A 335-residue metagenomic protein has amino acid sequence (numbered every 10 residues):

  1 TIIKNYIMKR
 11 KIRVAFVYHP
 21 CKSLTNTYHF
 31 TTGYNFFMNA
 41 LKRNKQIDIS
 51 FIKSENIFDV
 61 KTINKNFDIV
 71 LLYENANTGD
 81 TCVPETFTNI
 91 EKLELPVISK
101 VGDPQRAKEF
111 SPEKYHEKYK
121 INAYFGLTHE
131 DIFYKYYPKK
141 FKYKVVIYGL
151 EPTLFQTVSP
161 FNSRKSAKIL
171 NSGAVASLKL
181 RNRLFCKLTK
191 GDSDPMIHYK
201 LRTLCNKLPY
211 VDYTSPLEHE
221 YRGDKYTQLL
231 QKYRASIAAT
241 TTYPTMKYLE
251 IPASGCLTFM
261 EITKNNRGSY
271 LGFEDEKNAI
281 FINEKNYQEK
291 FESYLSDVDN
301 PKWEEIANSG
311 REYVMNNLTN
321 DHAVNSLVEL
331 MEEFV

Functional and structural regions predicted by a protein language model:
T1-I7: Short, Lys/Arg-enriched N-terminal segments with co-localized hydrophobic residues within the first ~10-30 amino acids
K9-F67, L72-N89, P96-A253, L257-L271 (+2 more regions): Nucleotide-sugar donor-binding catalytic core of glycosyltransferases
I63, L229, K290-Y294, L330: CheY-like receiver
Y248, S254-C256, I282-N283, W303 (+1 more regions): Active-site/pore-lining binding-face segments in mid-to-C-terminal subdomains
D275-I282: A short acidic/histidine/glycine-rich donor-binding loop in glycosyltransferase catalytic cores
N283-K302: C-terminal "capping" alpha-helix adjacent to the active site of nucleotide-linked donor transferases in cell-envelope
V298-E332: A charged, aromatic-enriched C-terminal amphipathic alpha-helix characteristic of glycosyltransferases across folds
